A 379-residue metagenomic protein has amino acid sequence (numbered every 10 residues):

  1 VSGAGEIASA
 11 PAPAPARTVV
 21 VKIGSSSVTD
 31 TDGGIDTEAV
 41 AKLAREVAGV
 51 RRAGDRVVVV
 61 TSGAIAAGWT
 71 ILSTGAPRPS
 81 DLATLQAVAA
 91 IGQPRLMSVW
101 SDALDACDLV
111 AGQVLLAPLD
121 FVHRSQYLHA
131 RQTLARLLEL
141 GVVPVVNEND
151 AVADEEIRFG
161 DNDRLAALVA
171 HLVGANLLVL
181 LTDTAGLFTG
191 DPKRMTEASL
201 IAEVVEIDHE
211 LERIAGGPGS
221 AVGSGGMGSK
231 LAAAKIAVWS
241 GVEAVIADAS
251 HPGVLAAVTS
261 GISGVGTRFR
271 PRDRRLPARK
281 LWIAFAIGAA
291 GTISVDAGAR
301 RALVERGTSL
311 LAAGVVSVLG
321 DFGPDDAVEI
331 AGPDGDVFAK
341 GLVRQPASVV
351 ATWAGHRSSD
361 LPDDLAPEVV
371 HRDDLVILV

Functional and structural regions predicted by a protein language model:
S2-V379: C-terminal catalytic "cap/lid" subdomain
